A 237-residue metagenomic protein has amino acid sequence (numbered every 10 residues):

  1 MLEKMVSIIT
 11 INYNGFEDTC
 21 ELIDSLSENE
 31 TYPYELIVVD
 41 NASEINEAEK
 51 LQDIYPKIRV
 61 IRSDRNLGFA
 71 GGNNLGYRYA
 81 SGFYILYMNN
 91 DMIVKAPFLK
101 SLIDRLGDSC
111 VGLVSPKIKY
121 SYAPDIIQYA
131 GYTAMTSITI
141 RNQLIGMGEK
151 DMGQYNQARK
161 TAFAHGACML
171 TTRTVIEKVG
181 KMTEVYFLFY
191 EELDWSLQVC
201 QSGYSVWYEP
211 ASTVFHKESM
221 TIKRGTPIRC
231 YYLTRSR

Functional and structural regions predicted by a protein language model:
S7, Q201-R237: Active-site-adjacent helix/loop segment of glycosyltransferases that harbors family-specific signature motifs
D24-P33: Short, acidic, metal-binding catalytic loop of nucleotide-sugar glycosyltransferases
P33-A42, I61-S63: Short beta-strand/loop segment that forms part of the nucleotide-sugar
R62-A80: Glycine-rich, basic loop-to-helix element that forms the pyrophosphate-binding segment of sugar-nucleotide handling
I85: Short aromatic/hydrophobic "clamp" motif used to bind/position activated sugar donors
I93-Y129, M135-S137: Conserved donor NDP-sugar-binding/catalytic core segment of glycosyltransferases
A134-A162: Short, flexible, basic/aromatic active-site loop/helix in glycosyltransferases
N156, A162-T213: A short, conserved alpha-helix in the catalytic core of glycosyltransferases
